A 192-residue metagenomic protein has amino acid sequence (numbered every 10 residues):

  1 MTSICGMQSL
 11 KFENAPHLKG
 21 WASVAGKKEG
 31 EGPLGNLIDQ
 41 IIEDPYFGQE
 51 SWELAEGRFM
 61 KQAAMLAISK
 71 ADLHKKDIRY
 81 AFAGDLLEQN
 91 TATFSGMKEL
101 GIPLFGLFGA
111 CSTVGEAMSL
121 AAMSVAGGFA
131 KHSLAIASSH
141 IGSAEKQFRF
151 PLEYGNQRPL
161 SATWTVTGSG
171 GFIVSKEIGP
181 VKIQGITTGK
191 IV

Functional and structural regions predicted by a protein language model:
M1-E53, P151-V192: Condensing-enzyme catalytic core mediating Claisen C-C bond formation in acyl metabolism
E13-P16, E29, P33, L54-Q62 (+5 more regions): Conserved active-site and cofactor/substrate-binding residues in soluble primary-metabolism enzymes
L18, W52-S112: Conserved beta-ketoacyl condensing-enzyme motif
L34-L37, T93-P103, V125-G127, F148-Q157: A glycine- and small-aliphatic-rich helix-loop capping segment at beta-alpha/alpha-beta transitions that lines
H74-K76, G128-I136, V181-I183: Short secondary-structure capping/junction motifs at helix and strand boundaries
A83-G84, S133-S139: Short beta-strand segments
Q89-T91, I141-K146, K190-V192: Short, well-ordered, mixed-charge alpha-helical segments that flank or form enzyme active sites
F108-A135, V174: Active-site-proximal alpha-helical scaffold in enzymes
